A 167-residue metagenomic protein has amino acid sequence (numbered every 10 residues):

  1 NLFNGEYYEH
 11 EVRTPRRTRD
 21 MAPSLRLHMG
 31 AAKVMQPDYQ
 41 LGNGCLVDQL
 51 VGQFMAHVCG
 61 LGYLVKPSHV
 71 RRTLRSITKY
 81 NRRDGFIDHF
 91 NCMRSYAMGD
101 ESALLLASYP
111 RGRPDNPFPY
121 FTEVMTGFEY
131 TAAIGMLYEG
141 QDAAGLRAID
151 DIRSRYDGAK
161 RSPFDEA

Functional and structural regions predicted by a protein language model:
N1-M125, R147-F164: Extended glycan-interaction surfaces of carbohydrate-active proteins
Q53, H57-Y63, E129-D142: Alpha-helical support elements that line or immediately flank enzyme active sites and cofactor-binding pockets
A167: Catalytic cores of secreted or luminal carbohydrate-active enzymes
